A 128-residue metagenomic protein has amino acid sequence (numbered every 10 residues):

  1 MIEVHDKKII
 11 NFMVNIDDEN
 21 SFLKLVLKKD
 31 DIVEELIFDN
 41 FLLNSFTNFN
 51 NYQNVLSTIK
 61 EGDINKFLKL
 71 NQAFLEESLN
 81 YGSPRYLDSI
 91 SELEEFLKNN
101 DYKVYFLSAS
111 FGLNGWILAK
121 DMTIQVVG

Functional and structural regions predicted by a protein language model:
M1-G128: Surface-exposed, interaction-prone regions used to assemble/regulate multi-protein complexes
